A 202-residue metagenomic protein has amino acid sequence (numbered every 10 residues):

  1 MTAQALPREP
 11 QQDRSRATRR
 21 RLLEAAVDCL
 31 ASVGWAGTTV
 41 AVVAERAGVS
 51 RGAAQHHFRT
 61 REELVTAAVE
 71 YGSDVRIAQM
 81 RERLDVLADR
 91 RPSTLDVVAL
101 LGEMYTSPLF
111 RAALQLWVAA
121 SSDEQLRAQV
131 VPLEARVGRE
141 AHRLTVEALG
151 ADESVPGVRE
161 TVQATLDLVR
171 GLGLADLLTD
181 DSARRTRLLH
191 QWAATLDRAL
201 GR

Functional and structural regions predicted by a protein language model:
M1-R46, E62-T66, Y71: Basic, helix-initiating cap at the start of DNA-binding domains
A47-F58: Short hydrophobic/aromatic patch on the recognition helix
F58, E103, L116-S122: Short helix-capping/turn signature of helix-turn-helix
R59-E63, A67, D85-A88, S121 (+3 more regions): Residues in soluble alpha-helical coiled-coils and helical-bundle/repeat scaffolds
E63, A67, A78-F110, T161-T165: Hydrophobic alpha-helical connector segments
I77-A78, E82, Y105-L114, E124-G150 (+1 more regions): Amphipathic alpha-helical packing segments from all-alpha helical-bundle domains
L126-V131, E147-R202: Hydrophobic/aromatic-rich alpha-helical bundle segments in the mid-to-C-terminal region
